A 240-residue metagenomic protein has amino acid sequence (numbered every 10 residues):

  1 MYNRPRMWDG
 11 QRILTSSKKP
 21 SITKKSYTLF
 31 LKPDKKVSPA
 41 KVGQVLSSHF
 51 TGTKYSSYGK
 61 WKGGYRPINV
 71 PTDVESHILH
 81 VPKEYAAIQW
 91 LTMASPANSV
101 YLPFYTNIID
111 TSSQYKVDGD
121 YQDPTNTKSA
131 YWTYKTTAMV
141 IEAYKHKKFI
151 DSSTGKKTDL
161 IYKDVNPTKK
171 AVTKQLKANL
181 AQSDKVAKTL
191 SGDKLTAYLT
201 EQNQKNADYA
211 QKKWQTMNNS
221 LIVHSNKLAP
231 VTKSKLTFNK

Functional and structural regions predicted by a protein language model:
M1-K240: C-terminus-biased signal that marks the final domain/tail of proteins
